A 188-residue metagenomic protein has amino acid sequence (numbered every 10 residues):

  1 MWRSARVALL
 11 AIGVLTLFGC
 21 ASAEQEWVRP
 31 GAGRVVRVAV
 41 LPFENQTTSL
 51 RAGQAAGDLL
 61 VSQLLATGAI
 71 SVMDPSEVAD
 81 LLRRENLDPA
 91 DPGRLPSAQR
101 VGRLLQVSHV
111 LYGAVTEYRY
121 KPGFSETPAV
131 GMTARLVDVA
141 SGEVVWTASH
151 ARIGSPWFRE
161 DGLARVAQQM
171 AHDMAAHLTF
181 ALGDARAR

Functional and structural regions predicted by a protein language model:
M1-L9: Bacterial N-terminal signal peptides that target proteins for export
A8-F18: Bacterial N-terminal signal peptides
C20-V36, G57, V101-L105, F124-T127 (+1 more regions): C-terminal/domain-edge helix-coil "capping" segments
R34-R37, T47-V107, Y112-A114, T147 (+1 more regions): N-terminal segment of the mature soluble domain
F43-L50, E85-P89, P122, P156-D161: Second-shell loop/turn segments in exported
F43-Q46, I70, P75-V78, V115-Y118 (+2 more regions): Solvent-exposed coil/turn segments that connect beta secondary-structure elements in extracytoplasmic/periplasmic
P128-M132: Short, surface-exposed coil-to-beta transition loops
